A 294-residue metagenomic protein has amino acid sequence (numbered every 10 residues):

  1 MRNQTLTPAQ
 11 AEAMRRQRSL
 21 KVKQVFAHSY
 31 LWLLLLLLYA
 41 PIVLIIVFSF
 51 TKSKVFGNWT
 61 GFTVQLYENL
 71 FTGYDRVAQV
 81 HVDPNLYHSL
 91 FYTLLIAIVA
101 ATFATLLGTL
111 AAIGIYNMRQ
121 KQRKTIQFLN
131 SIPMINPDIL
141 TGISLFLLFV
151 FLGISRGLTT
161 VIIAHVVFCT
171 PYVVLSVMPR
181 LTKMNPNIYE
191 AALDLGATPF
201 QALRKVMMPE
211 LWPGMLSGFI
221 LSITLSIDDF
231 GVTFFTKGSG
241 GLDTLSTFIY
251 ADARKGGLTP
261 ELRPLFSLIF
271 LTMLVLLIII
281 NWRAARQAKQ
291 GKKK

Functional and structural regions predicted by a protein language model:
M1-L6, Q10-I45: N-terminal signal-anchor/first transmembrane alpha helix
R2-N3, A40-V82, T236-G240, Q287 (+1 more regions): Short membrane-interfacial helix/loop motifs at transmembrane-helix boundaries
R2-R15, F26-A27, M178-Y189, L193 (+2 more regions): C-terminal transmembrane helix and the adjacent membrane-cytosol boundary/short C-terminal tail of inner/organellar
A11-S19, L95-N130, L147, I278-A285: Transmembrane-helix boundary motif in ABC transporter permease subunits
S19-Q24, K54, L66-V77, I227-A285: Interhelical loop and adjacent transmembrane-helix boundary motif in polytopic membrane transport permeases
S29-Y30, L36-I42, V174-R180, M184-P186 (+1 more regions): Transmembrane alpha-helices
V64, T72, Q122-K124, I139-C169 (+2 more regions): Membrane-interfacial helix termini and adjacent extracytoplasmic/periplasmic loops of multi-pass transporters
N85-Y92, V150-V173, G214-M215, F219: Loop-to-helix entry region at the N-terminal start of transmembrane alpha-helices in multi-pass membrane transporters
